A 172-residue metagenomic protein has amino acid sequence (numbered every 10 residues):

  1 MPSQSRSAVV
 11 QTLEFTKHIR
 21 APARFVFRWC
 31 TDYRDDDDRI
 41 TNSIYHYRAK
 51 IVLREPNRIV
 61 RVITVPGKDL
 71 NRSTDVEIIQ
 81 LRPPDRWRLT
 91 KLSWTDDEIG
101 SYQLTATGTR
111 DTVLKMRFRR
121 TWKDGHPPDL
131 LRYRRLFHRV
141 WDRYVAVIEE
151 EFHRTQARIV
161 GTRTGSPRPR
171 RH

Functional and structural regions predicted by a protein language model:
M1-E55: Hydrophobic ligand-binding cavity/cleft-lining segments
R24, R28, T109, A146 (+1 more regions): Replace "anionic and nucleotidyl ligands
V26-D37, R61, I78, L89 (+2 more regions): Hydrophobic pocket/interface hotspot
D38, V65-V113, R119-W122: Hydrophobic-ligand binding "helix-grip"
Y45-K50, T109, Y133-R135: Juxtamembrane/interface motifs at transmembrane-helix termini
E55-V62: Short coil-to-beta transition motif at edge beta-strands of beta-rich domains
R119-H172: A conserved amphipathic terminal alpha-helix motif
